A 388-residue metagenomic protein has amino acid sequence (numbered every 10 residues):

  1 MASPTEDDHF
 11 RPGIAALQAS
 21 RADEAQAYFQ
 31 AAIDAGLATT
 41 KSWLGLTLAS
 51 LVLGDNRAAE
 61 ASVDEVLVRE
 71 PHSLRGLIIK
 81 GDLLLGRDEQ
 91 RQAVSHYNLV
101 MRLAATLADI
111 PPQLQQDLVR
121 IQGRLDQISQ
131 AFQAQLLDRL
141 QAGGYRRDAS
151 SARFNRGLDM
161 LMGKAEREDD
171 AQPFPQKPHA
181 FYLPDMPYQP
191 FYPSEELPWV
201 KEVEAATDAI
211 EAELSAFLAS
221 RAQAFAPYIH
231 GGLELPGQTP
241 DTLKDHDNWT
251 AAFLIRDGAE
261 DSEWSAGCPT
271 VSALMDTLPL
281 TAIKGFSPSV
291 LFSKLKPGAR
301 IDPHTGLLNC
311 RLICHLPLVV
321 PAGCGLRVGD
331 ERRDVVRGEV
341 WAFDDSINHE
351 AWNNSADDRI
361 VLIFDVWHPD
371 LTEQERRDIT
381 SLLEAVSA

Functional and structural regions predicted by a protein language model:
A31-A32, E65-V66, V100: Canonical positions in the second alpha-helix
V68, D82, G86-D88, Q92-V94 (+4 more regions): Fe(II)/2-oxoglutarate oxygenase catalytic core
V319-R337: A short beta-strand-loop-beta hairpin characteristic of the jelly-roll/cupin
